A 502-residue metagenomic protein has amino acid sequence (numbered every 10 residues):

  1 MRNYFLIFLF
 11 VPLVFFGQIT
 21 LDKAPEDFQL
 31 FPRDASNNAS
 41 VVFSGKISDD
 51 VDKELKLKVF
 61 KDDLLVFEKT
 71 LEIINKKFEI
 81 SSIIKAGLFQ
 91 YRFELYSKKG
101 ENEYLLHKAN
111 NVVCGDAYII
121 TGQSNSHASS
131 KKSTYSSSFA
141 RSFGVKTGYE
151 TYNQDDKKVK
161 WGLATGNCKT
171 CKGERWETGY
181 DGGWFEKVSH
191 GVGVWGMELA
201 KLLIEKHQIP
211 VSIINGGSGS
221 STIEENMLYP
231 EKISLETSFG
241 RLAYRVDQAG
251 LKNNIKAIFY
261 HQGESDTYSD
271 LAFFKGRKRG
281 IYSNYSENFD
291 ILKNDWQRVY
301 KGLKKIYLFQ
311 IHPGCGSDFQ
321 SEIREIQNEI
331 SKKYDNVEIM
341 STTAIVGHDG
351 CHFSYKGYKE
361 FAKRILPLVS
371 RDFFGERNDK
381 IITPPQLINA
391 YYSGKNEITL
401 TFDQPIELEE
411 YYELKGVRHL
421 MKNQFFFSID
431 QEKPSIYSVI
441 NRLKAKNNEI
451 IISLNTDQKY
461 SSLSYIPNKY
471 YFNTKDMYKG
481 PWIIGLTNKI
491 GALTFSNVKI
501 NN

Functional and structural regions predicted by a protein language model:
M1-T20: Bacterial Sec-dependent N-terminal signal peptides
Q18-N502: Cell-envelope and extracellular/periplasmic
